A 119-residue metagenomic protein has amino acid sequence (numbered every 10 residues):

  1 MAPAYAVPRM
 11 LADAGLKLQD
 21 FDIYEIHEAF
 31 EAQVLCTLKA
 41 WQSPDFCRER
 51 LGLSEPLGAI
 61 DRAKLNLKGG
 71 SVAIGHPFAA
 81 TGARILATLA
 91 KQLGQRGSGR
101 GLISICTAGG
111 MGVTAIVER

Functional and structural regions predicted by a protein language model:
M1-R119: Claisen-condensing/thiolase-fold acyl-transfer catalytic domains that form or cleave C-C bonds in fatty acid
